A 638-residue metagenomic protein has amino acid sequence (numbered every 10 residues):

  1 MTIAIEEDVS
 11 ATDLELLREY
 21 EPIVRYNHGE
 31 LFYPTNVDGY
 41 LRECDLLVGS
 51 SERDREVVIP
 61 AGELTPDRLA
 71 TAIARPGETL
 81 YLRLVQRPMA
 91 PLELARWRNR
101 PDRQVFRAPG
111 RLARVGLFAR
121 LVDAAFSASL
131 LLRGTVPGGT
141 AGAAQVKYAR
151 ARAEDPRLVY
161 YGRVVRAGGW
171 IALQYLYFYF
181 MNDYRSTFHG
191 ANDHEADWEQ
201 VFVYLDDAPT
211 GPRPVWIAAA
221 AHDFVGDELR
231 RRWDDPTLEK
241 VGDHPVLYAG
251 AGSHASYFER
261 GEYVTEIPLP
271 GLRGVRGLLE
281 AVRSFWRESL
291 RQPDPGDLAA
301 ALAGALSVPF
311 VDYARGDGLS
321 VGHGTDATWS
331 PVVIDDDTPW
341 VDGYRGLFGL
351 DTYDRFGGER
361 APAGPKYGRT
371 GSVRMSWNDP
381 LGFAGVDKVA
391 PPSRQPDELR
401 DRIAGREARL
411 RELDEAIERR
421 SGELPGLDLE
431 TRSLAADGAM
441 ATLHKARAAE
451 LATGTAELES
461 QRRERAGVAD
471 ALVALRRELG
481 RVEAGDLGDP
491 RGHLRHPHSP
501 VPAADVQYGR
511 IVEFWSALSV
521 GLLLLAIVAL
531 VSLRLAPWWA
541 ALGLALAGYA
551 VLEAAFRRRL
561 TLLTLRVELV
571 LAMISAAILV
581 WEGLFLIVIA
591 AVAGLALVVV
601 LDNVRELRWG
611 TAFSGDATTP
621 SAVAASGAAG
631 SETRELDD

Functional and structural regions predicted by a protein language model:
M1-D197, T210-R510, W515-S519, E606 (+1 more regions): A domain-level signal for the mature, folded cores of soluble proteins
Y204-A208: Short beta-strand micro-motifs enriched in acidic
R495-D638: Alpha-helical transmembrane segments of integral membrane proteins
